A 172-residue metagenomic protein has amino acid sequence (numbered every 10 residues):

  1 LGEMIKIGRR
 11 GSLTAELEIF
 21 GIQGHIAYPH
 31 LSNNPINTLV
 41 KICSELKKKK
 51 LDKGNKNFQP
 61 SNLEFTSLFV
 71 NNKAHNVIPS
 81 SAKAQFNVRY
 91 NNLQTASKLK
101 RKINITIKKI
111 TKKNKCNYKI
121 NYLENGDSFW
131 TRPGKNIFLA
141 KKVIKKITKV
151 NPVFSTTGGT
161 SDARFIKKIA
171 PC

Functional and structural regions predicted by a protein language model:
K6-I7, L13-C172: Metal-dependent amide/peptide-bond hydrolase catalytic core, centered on the "pita-bread" metallohydrolase fold
